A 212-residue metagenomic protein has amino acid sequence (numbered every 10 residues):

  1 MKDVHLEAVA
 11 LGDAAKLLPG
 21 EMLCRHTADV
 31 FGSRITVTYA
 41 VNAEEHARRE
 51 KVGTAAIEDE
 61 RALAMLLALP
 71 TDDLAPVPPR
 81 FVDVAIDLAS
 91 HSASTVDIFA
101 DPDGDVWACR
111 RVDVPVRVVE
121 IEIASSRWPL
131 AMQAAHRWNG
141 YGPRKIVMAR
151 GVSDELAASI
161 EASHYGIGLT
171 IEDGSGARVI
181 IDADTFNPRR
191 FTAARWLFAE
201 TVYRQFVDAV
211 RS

Functional and structural regions predicted by a protein language model:
M1, F81-V84, D105-R110, P129-Q133: A broad, low-specificity signal for short, low-complexity segments enriched in glycine/proline and polar/charged
M1-N42, I57-D101, Q205-S212: Acidic-basic catalytic patches of nuclease active cores, encompassing PD-(D/E)XK and other metal-cofactor nuclease
V30, D113-P115, E161: A generic structural signal for short, solvent-exposed coil/turn residues that cap or connect secondary-structure
G32, E45-A64, V106-R111, Y165-S212: Non-catalytic C-terminal interaction segments of nucleic acid-processing enzymes
T36-H46, C109-R110, V114-R127, R137: Conserved catalytic cores of phosphodiester-cleaving nucleases, focusing on short active-site segments
K51-I57, L63-A64, I123-E172: Catalytic cores of nucleic-acid endonucleases
S90-V96, W107-C109, V116: ADP-ribose/NAD+-binding catalytic cleft of ART/PARP-like enzymes
T95-P102, E120-S126: Short acidic/polar alpha-helix capping motifs at helix-coil junctions
